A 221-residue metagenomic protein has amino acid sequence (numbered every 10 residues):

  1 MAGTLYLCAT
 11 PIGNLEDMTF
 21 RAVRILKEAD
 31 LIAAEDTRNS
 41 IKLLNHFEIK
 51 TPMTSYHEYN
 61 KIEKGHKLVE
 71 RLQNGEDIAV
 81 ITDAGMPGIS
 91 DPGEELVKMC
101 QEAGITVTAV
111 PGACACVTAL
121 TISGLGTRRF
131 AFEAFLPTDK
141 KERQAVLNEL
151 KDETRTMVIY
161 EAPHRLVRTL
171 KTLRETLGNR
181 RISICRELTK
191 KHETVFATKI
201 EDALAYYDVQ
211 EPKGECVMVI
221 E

Functional and structural regions predicted by a protein language model:
M1-H57: Glycine-rich, flexible N-terminal cofactor/catalytic loop recognition
A2, R155-E221: A contiguous loop/helix-start segment that scaffolds small-molecule binding in enzyme catalytic cores
G3-L5, G75-A79, T156: Loop/turn-to-beta-strand initiation segments
I12-L15, D83-P87, P163-R165: Short glycine-rich anion-binding loops that position phosphate/pyrophosphate groups of nucleotides and phosphorylated
L26-I32, G104-T108, T156-M157: Short active-site oxyanion
T54-I62, F135-K140: Conserved helicase motor
H57, G65-C114: Glycine/small-residue-rich loop that forms an oxyanion/phosphate-binding "nest" at active or ligand-binding sites
E95-E153: Class I SAM-dependent methyltransferase SAM-binding "motif I" and its flanking Rossmann-like core
